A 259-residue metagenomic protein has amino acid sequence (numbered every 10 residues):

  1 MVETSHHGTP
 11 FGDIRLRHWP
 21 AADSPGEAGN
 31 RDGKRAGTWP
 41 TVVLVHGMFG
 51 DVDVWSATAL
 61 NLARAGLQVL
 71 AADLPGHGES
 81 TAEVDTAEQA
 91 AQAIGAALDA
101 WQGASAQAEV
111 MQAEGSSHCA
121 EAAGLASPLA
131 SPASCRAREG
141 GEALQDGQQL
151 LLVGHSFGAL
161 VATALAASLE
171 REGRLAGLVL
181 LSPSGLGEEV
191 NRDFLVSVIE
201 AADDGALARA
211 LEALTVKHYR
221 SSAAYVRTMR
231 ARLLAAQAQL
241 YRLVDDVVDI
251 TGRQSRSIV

Functional and structural regions predicted by a protein language model:
M1-V42, R64-L67, Q102-G103, E109 (+4 more regions): Alpha/beta-hydrolase fold catalytic core
P10-F11, R17, S56, R64 (+1 more regions): Active-site loop/oxyanion-hole signature of alpha/beta-hydrolase fold enzymes
D23, R35-E79: Conserved HGGG/HGGXW glycine-rich cap/lid loop of the alpha/beta-hydrolase fold
T41, Q68, Q149-L151, G177: Structural signature of beta-strand start/N-cap positions in the alpha/beta core of ABC transporter nucleotide-binding
G154, G158, A162: Gly/Ala-rich beta-loop-alpha elbow adjacent to hydrolase catalytic centers
T163, A167, L175-G205: Flexible "cap/lid" loop of the alpha/beta hydrolase fold
E189, F194, A201-R256: Conserved alpha/beta-hydrolase catalytic His-Asp/Glu region
V259: Short beta-strand/loop motif that positions the catalytic acidic residue of the alpha/beta-hydrolase fold
